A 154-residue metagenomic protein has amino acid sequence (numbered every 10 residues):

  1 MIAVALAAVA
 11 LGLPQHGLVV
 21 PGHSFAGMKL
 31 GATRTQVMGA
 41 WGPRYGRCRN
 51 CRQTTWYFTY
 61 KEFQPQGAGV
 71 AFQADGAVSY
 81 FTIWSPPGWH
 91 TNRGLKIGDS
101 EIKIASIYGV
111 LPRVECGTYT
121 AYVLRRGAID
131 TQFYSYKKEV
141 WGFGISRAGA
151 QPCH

Functional and structural regions predicted by a protein language model:
M1-G12: Secretory targeting and sorting signals
V4-A5, L18, L30: Hydrophobic alpha-helical membrane segments, chiefly transmembrane helices and signal peptide h-regions, characterized
L11-V19, I145-S146: Short acidic N-proximal helix/loop "leader" segments that mark the beginning of a domain or an inter-domain linker
L13-H16, R47, A74-Y80: Primary recognition of N-terminal secretory signal peptides and signal-anchoring hydrophobic helices
P21, S79-Y80, F143: Extracytoplasmic low-complexity repetitive segments enriched in small/polar residues
P21-M28, G88-L95: Second-shell loop/turn segments in exported
A32-A74, S85, L95-H154: A cross-family detector of function-defining hotspots
V78-Y80, G88, I97: A low-complexity, Ser/Thr/Gly/Pro-enriched, surface-exposed linker/loop concept that marks segments flanking
